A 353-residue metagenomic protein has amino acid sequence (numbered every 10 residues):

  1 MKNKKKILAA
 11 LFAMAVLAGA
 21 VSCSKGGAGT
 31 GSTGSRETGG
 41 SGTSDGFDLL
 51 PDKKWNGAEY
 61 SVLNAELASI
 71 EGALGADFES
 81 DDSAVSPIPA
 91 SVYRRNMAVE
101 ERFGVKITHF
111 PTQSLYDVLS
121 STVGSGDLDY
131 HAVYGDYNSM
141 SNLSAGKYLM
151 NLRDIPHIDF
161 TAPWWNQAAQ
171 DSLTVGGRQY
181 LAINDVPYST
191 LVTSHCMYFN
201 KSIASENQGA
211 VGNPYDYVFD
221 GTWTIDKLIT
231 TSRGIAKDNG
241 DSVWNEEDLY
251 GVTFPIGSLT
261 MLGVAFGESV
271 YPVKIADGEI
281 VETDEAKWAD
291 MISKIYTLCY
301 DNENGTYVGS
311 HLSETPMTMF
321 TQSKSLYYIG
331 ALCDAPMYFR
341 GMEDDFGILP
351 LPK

Functional and structural regions predicted by a protein language model:
G19-S22: C-terminal motif of bacterial Sec signal peptides marking the signal peptidase cleavage site
S24-G27: Bacterial signal peptide processing site
G46, N56-P89, V105-H109, A132 (+1 more regions): Short, well-ordered beta-strand elements
R102-T174: Extracytoplasmic "Venus flytrap"/periplasmic binding protein-like
S144-K147, A168-D216, F254-A276: Periplasmic solute-binding protein
I229-R233, G263-S310: Glycine-centered hinge/linker elements that transmit conformational signals in sensory and ligand-binding systems
N239-D248: Acidic, glycine-anchored loop motifs typical of Ca2+
F339-K353: Extracytoplasmic/periplasmic substrate-recognition and gating elements
